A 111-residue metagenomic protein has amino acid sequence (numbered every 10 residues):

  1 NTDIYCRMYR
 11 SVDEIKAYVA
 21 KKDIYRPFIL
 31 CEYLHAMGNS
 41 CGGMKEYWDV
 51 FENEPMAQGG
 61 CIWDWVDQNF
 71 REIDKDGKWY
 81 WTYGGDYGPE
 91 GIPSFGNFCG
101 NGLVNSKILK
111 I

Functional and structural regions predicted by a protein language model:
N1-R10: Short, well-ordered secondary-structure micro-motifs within conserved domains or adaptor modules
E14-I111: Substrate-binding clefts and catalytic carboxylate motifs of secreted carbohydrate-active enzymes
